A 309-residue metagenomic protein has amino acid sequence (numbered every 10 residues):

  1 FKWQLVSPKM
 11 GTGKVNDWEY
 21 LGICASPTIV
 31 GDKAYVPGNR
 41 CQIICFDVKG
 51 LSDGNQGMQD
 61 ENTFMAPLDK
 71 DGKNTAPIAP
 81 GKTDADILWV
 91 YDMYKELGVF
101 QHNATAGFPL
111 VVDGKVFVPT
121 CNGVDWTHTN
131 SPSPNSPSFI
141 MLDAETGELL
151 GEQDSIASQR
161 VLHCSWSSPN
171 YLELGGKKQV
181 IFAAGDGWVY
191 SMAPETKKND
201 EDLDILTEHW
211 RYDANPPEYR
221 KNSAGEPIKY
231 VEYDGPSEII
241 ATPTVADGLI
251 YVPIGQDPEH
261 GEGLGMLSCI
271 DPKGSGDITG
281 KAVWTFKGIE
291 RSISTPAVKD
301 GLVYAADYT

Functional and structural regions predicted by a protein language model:
F1-T309: Noncatalytic, solvent-exposed loop/strand surfaces of beta-propeller-type extracellular/periplasmic domains
